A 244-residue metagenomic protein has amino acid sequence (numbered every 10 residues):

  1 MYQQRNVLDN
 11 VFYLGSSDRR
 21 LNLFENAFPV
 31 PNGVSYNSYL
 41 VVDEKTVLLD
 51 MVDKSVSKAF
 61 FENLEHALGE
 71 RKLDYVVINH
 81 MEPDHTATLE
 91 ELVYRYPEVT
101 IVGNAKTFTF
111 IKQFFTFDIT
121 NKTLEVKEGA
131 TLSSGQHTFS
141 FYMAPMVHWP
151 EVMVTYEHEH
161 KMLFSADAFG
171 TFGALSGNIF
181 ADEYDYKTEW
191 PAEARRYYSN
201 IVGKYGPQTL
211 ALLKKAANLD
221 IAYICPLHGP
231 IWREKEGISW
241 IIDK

Functional and structural regions predicted by a protein language model:
Q4-E65, V154-E157, K161-S165: Conserved beta-strand hairpin/beta-sheet module of binuclear metal-dependent hydrolase folds, prominently
R5-D9, G103-V152, Y205-L213: Metallo-beta-lactamase
F24-P29, V52-K54, I78-H80, F139-P145 (+1 more regions): Short, flexible loop segments at the rims of nucleotide/cofactor-binding pockets, characterized by
E44, S55-V102: Active-site metal-binding motif and surrounding structural segment of the metallo-beta-lactamase
L49-M51, L73-M81, I101-N104, L163-A166 (+1 more regions): Active-site neighborhood of phospho(di)ester-bond hydrolases with catalytic His/Asp-centered motifs
D118-K122, D182, I242-D243: Short, hinge-like loop/turn segments at secondary-structure boundaries
T138-P226, I231-E234: Metallo-beta-lactamase
K235-K244: Long, charged amphipathic helices and adjacent flexible linkers at domain junctions
